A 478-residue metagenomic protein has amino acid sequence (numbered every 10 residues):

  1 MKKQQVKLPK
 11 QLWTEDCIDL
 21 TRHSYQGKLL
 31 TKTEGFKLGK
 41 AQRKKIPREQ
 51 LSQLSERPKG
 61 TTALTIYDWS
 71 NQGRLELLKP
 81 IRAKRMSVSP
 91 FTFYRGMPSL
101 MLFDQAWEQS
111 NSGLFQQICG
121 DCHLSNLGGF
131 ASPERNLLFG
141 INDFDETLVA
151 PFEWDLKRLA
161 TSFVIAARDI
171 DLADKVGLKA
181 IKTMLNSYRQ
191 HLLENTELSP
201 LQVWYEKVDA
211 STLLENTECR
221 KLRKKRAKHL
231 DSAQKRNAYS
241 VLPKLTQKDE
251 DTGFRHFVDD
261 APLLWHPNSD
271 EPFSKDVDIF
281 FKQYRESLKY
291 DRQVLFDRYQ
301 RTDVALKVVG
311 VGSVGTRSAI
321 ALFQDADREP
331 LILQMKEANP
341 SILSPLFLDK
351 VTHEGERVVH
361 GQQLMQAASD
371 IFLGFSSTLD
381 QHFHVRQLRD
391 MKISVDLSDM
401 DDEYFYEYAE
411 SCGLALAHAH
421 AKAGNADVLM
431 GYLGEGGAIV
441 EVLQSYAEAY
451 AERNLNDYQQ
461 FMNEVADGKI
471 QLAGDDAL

Functional and structural regions predicted by a protein language model:
M1-K37, L478: Basic/polar N-terminal segments that are highly enriched at the extreme N-terminus, encompassing both cleavable
H23-G120, L124-D231, K282-A473: Conserved ATP-binding subdomain of kinase catalytic cores across diverse folds
V208-I279: Long, low-complexity segments enriched in small/aliphatic residues
